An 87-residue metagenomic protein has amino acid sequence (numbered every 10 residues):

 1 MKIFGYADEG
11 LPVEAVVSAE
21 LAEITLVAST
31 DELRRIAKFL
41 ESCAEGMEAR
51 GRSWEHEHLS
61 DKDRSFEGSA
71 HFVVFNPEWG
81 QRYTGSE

Functional and structural regions predicted by a protein language model:
M1-E87: Positively charged, low-complexity terminal tracts and the immediately adjacent first secondary-structure elements
